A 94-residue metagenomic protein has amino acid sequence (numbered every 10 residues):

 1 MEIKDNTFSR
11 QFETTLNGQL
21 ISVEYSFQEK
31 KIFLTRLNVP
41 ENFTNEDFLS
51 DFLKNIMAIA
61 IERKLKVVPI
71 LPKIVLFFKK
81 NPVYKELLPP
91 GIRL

Functional and structural regions predicted by a protein language model:
M1-E29, F33, A58-K66, P72-L87 (+1 more regions): Extended, composition-driven regions rather than compact fold-specific motifs
N38-T44: A short, internal acetyl-CoA/4′-phosphopantetheine-binding micro-motif in the GNAT/acyltransferase core
N45-L53: Glycine-rich acyl-CoA binding loop
